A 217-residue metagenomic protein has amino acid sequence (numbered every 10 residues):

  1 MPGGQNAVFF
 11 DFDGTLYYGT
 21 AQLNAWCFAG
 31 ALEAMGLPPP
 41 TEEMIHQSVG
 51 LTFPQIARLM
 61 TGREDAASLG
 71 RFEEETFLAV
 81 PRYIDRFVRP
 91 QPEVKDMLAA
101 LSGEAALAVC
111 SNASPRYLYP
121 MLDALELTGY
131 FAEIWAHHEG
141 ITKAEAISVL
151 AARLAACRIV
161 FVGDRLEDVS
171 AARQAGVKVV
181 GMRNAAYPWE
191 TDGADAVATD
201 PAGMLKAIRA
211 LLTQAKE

Functional and structural regions predicted by a protein language model:
P2-G3, G103-A105, R153-R158, L211-A215: Glycine-rich phosphate-binding loop signature in dinucleotide/nucleotide-binding domains
P2-P92: N-terminal helical cap/lid subdomain that shapes the substrate entry/recognition surface in HAD-like hydrolases
G4, R82-V109, Y119: Short, acidic loop-to-helix structural element flanking the phosphoryl-transfer center in phosphate-processing enzymes
M44-S48, T128-I141: A short, structured active-site edge motif that brings together acidic residues
S111-A113: Conserved phosphate-coupling serine/threonine residues in phosphotransfer and NTP-handling enzymes
W135-A136, A196-G203: Short acidic-hydrophobic, aromatic-tinged amphipathic segments that line or gate anion-handling sites
K143-V169: Conserved Lys-Pro-Asp/Glu-containing loop-to-beta segment of HAD-superfamily phosphomonoesterases, centered on
F161-T199: Acidic, Mg2+-coordinating phosphoryl-transfer loop and its flanking beta/alpha structural elements, shared across
